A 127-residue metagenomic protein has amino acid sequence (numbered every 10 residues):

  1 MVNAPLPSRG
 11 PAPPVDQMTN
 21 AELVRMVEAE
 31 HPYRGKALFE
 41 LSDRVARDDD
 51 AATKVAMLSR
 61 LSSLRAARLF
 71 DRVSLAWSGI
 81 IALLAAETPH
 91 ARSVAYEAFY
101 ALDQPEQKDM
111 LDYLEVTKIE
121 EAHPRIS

Functional and structural regions predicted by a protein language model:
V2-P14, P32-R47, R68-T88, D109-I119 (+1 more regions): Structural detector for internal amphipathic alpha-helices that build alpha-solenoid repeat scaffolds
A4-P5, A21, P105: Absolute N-terminal positional cue centered near the fourth residue
R9-V27, A46-A66, T88-A98, R125-S127: Amphipathic alpha-helical scaffolding segments comprising HEAT/armadillo-like alpha-solenoid repeats
A29-E30, D50, R72, F99-Q107: Short inter-helical turns and helix N-cap capping residues of alpha-solenoid HEAT/ARM repeat scaffolds
S59, I80, A101-P105: Charge-rich, low-complexity amphipathic helices in intrinsically disordered tails/linkers adjacent to domains
S93-T117, P124-S127: STAS-like cytosolic regulatory interaction modules
